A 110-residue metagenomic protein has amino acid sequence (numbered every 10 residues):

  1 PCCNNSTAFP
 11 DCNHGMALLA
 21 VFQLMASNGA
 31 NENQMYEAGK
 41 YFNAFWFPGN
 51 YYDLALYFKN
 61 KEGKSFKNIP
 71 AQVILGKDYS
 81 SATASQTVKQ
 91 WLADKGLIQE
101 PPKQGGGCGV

Functional and structural regions predicted by a protein language model:
C2-D11, V21-N28: Second-shell loop/turn segments in exported
M16-V110: A cross-kingdom marker for long, charged
